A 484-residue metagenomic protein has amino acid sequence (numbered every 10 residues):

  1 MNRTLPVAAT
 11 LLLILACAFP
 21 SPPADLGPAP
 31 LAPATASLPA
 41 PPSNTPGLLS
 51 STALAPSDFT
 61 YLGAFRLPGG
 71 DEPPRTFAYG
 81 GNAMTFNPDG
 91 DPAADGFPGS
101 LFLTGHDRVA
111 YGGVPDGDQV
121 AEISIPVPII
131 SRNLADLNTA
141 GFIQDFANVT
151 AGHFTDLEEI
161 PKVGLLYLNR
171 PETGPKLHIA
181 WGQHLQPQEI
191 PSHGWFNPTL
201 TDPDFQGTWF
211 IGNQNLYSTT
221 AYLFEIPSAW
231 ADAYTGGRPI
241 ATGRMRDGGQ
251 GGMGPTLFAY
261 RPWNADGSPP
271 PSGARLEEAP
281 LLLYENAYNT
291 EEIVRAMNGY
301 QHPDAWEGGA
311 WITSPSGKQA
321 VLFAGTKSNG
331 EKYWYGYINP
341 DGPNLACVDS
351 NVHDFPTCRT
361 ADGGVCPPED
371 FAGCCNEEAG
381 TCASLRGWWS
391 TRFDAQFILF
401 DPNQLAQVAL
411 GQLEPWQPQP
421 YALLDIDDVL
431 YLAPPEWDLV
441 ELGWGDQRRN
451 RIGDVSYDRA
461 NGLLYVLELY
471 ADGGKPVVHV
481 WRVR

Functional and structural regions predicted by a protein language model:
M1-T4: Positively charged n-region of N-terminal signal peptides that target proteins for export
V7-A16: Bacterial N-terminal signal peptides
C17-T45: Ser/Thr-rich, Proline-interspersed low-complexity disordered segments
N44-R484: Sequence/structural signature of beta-propeller domains
